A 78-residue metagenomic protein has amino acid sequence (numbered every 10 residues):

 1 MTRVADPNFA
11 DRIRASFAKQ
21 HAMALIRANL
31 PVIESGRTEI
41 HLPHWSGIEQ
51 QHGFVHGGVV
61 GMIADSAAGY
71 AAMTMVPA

Functional and structural regions predicted by a protein language model:
M1-A78: Terminal targeting signals and extreme-terminal segments of soluble enzymes
